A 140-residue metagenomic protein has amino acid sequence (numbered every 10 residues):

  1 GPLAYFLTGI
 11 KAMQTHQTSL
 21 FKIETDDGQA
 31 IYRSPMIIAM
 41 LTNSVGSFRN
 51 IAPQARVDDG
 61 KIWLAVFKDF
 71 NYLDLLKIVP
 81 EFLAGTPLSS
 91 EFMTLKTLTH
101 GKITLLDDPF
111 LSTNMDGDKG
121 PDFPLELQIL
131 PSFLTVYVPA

Functional and structural regions predicted by a protein language model:
G1-A140: Long C-terminal subdomains/extensions of small-metabolite kinases
